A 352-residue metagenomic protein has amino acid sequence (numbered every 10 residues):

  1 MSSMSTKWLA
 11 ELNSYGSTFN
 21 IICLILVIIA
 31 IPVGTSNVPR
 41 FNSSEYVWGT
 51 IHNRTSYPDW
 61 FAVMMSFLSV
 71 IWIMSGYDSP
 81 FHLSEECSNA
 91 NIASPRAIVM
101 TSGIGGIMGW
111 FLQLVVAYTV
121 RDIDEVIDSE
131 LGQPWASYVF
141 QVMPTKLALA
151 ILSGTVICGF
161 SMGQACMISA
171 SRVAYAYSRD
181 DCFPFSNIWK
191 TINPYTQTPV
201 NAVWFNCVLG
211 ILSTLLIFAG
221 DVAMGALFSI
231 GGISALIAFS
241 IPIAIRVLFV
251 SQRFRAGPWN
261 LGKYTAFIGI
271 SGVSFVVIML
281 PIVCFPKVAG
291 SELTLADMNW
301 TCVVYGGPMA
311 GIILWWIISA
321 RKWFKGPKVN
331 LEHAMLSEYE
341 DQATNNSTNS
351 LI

Functional and structural regions predicted by a protein language model:
M1-Y46, S75, I98-S102, F228-F239 (+5 more regions): Membrane-interface loop-to-helix entry segments
S2-T6, L147, L209-A226, S251-R253 (+1 more regions): Transmembrane helix-loop junctions in multi-pass membrane proteins
S3, I28, L114, V156 (+4 more regions): Alpha-helical transmembrane segments of multipass membrane proteins
T18-V142, A148: Helix-loop-helix junctions that connect adjacent transmembrane segments in multi-pass membrane transporters
H52, A97, G103-Q164, F183-A226 (+1 more regions): TM-loop-TM module centered on a large, flexible mid-protein loop between adjacent transmembrane helices in multi-pass
F81-A90, V99-I104, G163-A202, I237 (+1 more regions): Helix-loop-helix connectors at the membrane interface of multi-pass transporters/channels
A202-I211, A238, T265-V283, V304-M309: Hydrophobic membrane-spanning alpha-helices of multi-pass integral membrane proteins
I243-F267, P286-I352: Terminal cytosolic tails of multi-pass membrane transporters, especially the segment immediately following the final
